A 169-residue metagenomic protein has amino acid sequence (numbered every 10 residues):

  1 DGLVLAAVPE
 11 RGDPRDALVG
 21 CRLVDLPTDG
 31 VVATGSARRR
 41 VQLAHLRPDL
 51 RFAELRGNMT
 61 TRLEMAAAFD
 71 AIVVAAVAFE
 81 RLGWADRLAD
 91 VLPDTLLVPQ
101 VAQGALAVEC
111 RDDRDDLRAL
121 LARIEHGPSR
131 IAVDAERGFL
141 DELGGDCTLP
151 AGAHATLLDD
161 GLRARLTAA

Functional and structural regions predicted by a protein language model:
D1-L50: A conserved helix-loop-strand patch within extracytoplasmic ligand-binding domains of the periplasmic binding
D49-A169: Small-molecule-sensing regulatory modules
